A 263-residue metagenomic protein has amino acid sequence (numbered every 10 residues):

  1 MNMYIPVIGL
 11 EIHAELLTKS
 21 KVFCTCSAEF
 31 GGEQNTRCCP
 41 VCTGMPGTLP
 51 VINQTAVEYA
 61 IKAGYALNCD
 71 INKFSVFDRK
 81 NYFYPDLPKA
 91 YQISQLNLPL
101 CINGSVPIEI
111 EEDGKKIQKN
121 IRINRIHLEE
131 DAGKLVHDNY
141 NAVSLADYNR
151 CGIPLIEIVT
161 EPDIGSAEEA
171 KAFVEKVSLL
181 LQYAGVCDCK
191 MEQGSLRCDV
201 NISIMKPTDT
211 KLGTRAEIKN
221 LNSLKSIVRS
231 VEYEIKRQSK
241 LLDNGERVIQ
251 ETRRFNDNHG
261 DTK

Functional and structural regions predicted by a protein language model:
M1-K263: Basic, nucleic-acid-interacting segments
